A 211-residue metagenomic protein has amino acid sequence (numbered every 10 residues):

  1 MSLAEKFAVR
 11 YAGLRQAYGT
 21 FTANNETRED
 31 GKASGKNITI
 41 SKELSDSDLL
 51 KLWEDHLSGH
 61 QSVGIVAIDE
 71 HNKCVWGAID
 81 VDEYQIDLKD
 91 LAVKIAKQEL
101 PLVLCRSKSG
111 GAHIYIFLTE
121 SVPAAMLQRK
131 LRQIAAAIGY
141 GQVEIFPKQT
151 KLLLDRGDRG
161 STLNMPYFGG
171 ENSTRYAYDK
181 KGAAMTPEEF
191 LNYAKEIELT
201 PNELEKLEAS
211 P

Functional and structural regions predicted by a protein language model:
M1-W76, Q85-D90, S161-T162, Y167-G170 (+3 more regions): DNA replication initiation on ssDNA origins
R15-T20, L100-L104, Q142-V143: Short secondary-structure junctions
G59-Q61, L88-C105: Structured alpha-helical segments in the cores of large, soluble enzyme domains
V66-I68, L102-S109, E144-K148: Short beta-strand
I79, L102-L127, L153-P166: Histidine-centered divalent-metal-coordination microenvironment in nucleic-acid enzymes
D82: Anionic group-transfer/hydrolysis microenvironments
L88-K97, F117-E144, S173-E189: Helical (often loop-to-helix) elements that flank the catalytic cores of nucleotide-handling enzymes
E144-M185: C-terminal polymerase-core module
